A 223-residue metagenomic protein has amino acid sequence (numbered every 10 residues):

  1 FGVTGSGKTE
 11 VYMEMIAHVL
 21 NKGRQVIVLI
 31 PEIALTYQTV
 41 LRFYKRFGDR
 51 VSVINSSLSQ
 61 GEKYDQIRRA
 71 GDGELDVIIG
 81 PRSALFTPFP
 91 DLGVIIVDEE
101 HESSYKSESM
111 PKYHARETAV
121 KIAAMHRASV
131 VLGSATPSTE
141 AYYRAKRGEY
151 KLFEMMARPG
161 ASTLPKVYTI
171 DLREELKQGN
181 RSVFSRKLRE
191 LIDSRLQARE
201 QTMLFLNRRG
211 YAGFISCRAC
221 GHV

Functional and structural regions predicted by a protein language model:
F1, V19, R24-E32, I54 (+2 more regions): Conserved RecA-like ASCE P-loop NTPase motor core of nucleic-acid helicases/translocases
S6-V11, H18-K45, E62: Conserved Walker A/P-loop ATP-binding site and its immediately adjacent core in helicase/helicase-like ATPase domains
G7, G23-R24, G73, R127 (+1 more regions): Glycine-centered short loops/turns at secondary-structure junctions
T36-V51, A212-V223: Conserved helicase motor "Helicase C" RecA-like lobe of SF1/SF2 P-loop NTPases
R42-I78, F89-L92: Conserved motor-coupling elements within RecA-like helicase/translocase cores
V51-Q60, E102-Y113, E174-S182: Flexible beta-alpha connector loops of hexameric P-loop NTPases
A70-V131: SF2 helicase catalytic motif II
R116-A219, V223: Conserved interdomain linker/interface between the two RecA-like ATPase lobes of SF2 helicase motors
